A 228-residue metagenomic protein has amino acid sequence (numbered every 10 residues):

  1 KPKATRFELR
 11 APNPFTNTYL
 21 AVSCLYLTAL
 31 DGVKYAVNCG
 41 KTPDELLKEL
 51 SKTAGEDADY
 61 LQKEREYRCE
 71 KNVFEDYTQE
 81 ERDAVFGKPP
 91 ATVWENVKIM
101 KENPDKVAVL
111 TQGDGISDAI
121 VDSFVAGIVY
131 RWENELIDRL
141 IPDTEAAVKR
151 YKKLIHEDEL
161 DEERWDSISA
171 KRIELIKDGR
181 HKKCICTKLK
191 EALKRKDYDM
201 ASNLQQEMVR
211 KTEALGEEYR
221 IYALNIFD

Functional and structural regions predicted by a protein language model:
K1-D228: C-terminal accessory/tail domains of diverse enzymes
